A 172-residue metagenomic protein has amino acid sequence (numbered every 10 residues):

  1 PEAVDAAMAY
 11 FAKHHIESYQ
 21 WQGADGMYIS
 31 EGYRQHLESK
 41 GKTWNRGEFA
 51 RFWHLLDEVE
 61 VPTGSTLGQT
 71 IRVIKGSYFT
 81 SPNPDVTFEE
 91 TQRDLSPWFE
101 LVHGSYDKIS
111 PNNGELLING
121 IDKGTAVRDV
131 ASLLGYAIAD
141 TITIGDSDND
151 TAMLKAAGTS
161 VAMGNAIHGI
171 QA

Functional and structural regions predicted by a protein language model:
P1-E2, D122, A137, I167: Helix N-cap and loop-to-helix transition residues
P1-H15, G23: Alpha-helical substrate-recognition element adjacent to the catalytic core
A6-A9, D129, L133, A156: Residue-level signal for well-ordered alpha-helical scaffold segments within enzymatic catalytic domains
A12, R93-S96, K155, Q171: Alpha-helix boundary recognition
I16-E17, Q22-I142, D148: Conserved acidic, metal-coordinating active-site core of Asp-based, Mg2+-dependent phosphoryl-transfer enzymes
V127, A137-A172: Acidic, Mg2+-coordinating phosphoryl-transfer loop and its flanking beta/alpha structural elements, shared across
